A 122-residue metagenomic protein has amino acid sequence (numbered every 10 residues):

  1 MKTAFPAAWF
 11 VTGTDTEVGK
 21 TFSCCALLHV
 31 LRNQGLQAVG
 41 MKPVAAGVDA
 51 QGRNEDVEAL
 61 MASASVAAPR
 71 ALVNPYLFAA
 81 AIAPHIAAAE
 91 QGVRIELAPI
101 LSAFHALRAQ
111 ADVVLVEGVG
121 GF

Functional and structural regions predicted by a protein language model:
T3-A8, F22-R94, A98, A103-A106: N-terminal phosphate/diphosphate-binding loop that engages ATP/GTP or pyrophosphate donors across diverse enzyme folds
V11: Hydrophobic anchor at the beta1->P-loop junction of P-loop NTPases
D15: Conserved glycine-rich cofactor-binding loop
V18-G19: Conserved glycine(s) of the Walker
I100, F104-F122: Switch II (G3) loop of P-loop NTPases
